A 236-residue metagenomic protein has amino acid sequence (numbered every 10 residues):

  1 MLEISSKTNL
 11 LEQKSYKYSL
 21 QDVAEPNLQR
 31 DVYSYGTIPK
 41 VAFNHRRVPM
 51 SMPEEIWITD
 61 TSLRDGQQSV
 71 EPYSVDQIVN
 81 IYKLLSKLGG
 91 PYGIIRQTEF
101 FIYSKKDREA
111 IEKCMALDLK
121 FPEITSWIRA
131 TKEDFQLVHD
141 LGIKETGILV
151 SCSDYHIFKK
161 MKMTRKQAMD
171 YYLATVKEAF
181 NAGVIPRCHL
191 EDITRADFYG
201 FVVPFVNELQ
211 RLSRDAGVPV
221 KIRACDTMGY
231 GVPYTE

Functional and structural regions predicted by a protein language model:
L2-K132: N-terminal capping/small domains of soluble enzymes
V23, V48, P53-I58, V70-I94 (+3 more regions): Alpha/beta enzyme core
